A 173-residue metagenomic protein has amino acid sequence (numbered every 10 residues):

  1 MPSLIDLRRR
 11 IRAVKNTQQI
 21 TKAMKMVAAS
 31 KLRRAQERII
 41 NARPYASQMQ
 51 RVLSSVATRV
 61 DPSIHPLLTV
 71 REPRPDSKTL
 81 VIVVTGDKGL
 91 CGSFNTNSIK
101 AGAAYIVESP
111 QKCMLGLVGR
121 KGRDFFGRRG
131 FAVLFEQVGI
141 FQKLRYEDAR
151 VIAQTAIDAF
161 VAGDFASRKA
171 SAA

Functional and structural regions predicted by a protein language model:
P2-A173: Conserved loop-to-helix interface motifs that mediate assembly, gating, or partner/ligand docking in ancient ring
